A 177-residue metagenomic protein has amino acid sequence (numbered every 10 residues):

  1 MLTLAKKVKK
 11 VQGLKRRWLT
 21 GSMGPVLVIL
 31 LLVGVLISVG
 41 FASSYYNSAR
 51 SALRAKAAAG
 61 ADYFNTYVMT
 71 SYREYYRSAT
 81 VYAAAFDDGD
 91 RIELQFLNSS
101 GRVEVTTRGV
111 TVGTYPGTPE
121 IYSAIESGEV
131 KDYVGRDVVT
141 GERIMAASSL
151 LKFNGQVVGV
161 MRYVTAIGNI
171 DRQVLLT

Functional and structural regions predicted by a protein language model:
A5-R102, R108-T111: Juxtamembrane segments flanking the first transmembrane helix of membrane-anchored signal-transduction proteins
S99, V139, F153-N154: Short, ordered coil/turn segments that flank beta-strands lining enzyme active or ligand-binding pockets
T107-E142: Extracytoplasmic/periplasmic sensor domains and loops in membrane signaling proteins
K152-N154, R162-T177: Helix-start (N-cap) segments at beta->loop->alpha junctions that couple sensory/regulatory domains to adjoining helices
V157: Glycine-rich acetyl-CoA-binding "A-motif" of GNAT/NAT acetyltransferases
